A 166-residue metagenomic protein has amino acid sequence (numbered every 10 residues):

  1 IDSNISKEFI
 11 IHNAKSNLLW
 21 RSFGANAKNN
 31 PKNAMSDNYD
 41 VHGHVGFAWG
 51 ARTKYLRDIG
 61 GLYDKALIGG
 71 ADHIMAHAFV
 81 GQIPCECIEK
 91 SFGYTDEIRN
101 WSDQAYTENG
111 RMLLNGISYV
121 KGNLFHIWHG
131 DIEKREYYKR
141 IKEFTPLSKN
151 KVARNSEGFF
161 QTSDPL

Functional and structural regions predicted by a protein language model:
I1-G81: Conserved catalytic core of nucleotide-sugar-dependent glycosyltransferases
K65-L166: C-terminal catalytic/acceptor-binding lobe
